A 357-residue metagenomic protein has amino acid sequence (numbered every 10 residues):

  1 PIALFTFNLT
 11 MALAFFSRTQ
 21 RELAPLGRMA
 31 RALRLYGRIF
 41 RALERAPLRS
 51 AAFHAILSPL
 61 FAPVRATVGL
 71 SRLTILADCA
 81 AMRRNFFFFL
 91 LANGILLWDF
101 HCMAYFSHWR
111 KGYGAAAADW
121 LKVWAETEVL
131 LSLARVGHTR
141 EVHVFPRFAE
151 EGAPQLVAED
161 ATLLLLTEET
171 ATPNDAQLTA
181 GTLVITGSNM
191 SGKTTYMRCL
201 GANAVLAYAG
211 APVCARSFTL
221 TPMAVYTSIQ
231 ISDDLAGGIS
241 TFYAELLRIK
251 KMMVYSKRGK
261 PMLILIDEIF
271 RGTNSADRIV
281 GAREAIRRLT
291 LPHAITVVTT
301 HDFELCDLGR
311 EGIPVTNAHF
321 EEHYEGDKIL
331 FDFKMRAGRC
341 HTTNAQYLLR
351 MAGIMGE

Functional and structural regions predicted by a protein language model:
P1-S188, T195-A224, L247-R248: Alpha-helical coupling/stalk and coiled-coil linker elements that connect catalytic or binding modules and transmit
L4, M11, F15, L133 (+2 more regions): ATPase nucleotide-binding head domains, primarily ABC-like/P-loop NTPase cores
